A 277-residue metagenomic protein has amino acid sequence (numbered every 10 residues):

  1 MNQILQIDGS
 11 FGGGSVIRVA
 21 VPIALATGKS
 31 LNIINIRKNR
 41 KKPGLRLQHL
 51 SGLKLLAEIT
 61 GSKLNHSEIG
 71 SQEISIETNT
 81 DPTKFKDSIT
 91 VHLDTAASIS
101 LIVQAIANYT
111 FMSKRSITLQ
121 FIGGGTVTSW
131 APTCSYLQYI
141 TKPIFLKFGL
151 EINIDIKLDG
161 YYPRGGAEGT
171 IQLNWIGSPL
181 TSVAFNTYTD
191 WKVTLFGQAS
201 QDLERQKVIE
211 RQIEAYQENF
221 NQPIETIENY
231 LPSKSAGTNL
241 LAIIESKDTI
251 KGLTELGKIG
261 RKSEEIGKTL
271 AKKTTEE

Functional and structural regions predicted by a protein language model:
N2-T27: N-terminal basic/disordered segments at the start of proteins
V21-S30, E58-I59, F111-S113: Alpha-helix C-terminal capping segments
T27-G44, S116-F121, N153-I156: Glycine-rich phosphate/pyrophosphate-binding loops and their adjacent beta-strand/loop elements at enzyme active sites
L50-N153, T170: A generic, well-ordered mixed alpha/beta core segment in the N-terminal half of proteins
K63-S67, S116-T118, G149-D159, N219-K234 (+1 more regions): Flexible, glycine/charged-enriched surface loops at secondary-structure junctions
E77, P82-D87, H92-A96, M112 (+2 more regions): Phosphate/diphosphate-binding glycine-rich loops and adjacent basic-rich segments that engage nucleotide
I99, W130, L180-T181, F185-E277: Conserved mixed alpha/beta catalytic, RNA-binding, or beta-rich assembly cores of soluble enzyme, regulatory
T126-P132, I156-T170, I227-G237: Beta-rich nucleic-acid/ligand-interaction surfaces
